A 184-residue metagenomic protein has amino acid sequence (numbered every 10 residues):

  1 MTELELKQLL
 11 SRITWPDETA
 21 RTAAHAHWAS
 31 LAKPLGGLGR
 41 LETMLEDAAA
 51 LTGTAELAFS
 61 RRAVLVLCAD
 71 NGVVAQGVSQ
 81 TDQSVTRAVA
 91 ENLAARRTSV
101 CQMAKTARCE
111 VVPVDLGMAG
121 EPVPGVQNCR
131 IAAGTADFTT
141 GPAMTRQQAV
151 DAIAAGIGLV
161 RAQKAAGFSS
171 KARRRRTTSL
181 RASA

Functional and structural regions predicted by a protein language model:
M1-A184: N-terminal loops that bind phosphate or other acidic moieties and the adjacent beta-alpha structural core
